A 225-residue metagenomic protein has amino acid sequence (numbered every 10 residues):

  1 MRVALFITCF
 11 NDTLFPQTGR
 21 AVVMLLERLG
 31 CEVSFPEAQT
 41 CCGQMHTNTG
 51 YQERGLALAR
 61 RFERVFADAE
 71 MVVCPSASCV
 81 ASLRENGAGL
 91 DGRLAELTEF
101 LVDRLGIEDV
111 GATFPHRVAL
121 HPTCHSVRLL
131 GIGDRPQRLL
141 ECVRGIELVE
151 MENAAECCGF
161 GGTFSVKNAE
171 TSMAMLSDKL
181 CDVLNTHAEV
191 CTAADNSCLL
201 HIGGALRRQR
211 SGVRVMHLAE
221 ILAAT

Functional and structural regions predicted by a protein language model:
M1-T225: Iron-sulfur cluster-binding electron-transfer modules in prokaryotic oxidoreductases
